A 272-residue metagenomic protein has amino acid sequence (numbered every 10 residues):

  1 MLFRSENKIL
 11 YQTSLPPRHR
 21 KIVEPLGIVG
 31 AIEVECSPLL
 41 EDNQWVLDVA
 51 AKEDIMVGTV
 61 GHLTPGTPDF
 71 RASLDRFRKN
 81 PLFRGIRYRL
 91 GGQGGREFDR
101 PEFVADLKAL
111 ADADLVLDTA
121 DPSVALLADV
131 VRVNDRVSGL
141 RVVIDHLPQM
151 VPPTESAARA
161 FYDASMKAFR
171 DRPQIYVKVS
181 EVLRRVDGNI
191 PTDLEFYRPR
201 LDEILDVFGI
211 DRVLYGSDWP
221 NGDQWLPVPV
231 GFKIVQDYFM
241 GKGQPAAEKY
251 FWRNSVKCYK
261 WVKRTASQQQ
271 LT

Functional and structural regions predicted by a protein language model:
L10-G30, D202-E203, V207-L214, D223-T272: Mid-to-C-terminal alpha-helical segments outside catalytic/metal-binding sites
P16-V23, N43, L47, R71-D75 (+5 more regions): Generic structural signal for well-ordered alpha-helices, preferentially at hydrophobic/aromatic core positions
C36, L147, D218-W219: Active-site metal-binding loops of divalent metal-dependent hydrolases
P38-A125, V131-D135, K178-V182, N189-P191: Active-site gating/metal-coordination segments in enzymes
E41-V57, L194-D206, V228-F239: Short, electropositive alpha-helical surface patch
K52-I55, L82, R136-R141, R172-P173 (+2 more regions): Short helix-capping segments at alpha-helix termini
D99-L214, K263-T272: Catalytic pocket-lining loop regions of alpha/beta-barrel enzymes, especially the amidohydrolase/enolase/GH5 lineages
